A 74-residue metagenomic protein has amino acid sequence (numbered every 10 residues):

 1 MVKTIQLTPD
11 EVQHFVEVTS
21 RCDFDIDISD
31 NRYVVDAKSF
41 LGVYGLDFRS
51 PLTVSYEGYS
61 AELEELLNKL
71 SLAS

Functional and structural regions predicted by a protein language model:
M1-Q6: Short glycine-/aliphatic-rich beta-strand segments at the starts of folded cytosolic domains
D10-F24, Y33-F48: Amphipathic alpha-helical interaction surfaces in cytosolic regulatory modules
D25-D27, T53: Residues at or immediately flanking beta-strands
D27-D30, L72-S74: Conserved short beta-strand edge segments in small beta-sheet-based binding/regulatory domains
N31-R32, Y59: Short, ordered loop/turn segments at secondary-structure junctions
Y44-S74: C-terminal structural segments of small proteins and small subunits
